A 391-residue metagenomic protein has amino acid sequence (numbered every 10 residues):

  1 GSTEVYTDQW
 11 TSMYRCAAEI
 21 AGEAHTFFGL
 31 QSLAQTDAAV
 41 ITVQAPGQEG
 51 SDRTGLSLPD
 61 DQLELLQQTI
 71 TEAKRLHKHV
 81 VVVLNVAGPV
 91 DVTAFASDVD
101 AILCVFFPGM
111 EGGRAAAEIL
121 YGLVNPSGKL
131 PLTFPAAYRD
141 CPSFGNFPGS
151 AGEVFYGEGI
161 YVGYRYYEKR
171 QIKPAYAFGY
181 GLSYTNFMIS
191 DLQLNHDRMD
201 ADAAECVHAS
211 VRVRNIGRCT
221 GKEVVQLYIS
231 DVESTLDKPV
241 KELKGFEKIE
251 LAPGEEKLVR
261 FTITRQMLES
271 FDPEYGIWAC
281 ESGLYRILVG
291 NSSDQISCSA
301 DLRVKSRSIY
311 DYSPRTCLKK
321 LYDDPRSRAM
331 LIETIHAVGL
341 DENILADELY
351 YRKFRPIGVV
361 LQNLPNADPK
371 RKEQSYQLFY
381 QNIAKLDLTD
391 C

Functional and structural regions predicted by a protein language model:
G1-C391: C-terminal non-catalytic regions of proteins with extracellular/luminal or membrane-system context
